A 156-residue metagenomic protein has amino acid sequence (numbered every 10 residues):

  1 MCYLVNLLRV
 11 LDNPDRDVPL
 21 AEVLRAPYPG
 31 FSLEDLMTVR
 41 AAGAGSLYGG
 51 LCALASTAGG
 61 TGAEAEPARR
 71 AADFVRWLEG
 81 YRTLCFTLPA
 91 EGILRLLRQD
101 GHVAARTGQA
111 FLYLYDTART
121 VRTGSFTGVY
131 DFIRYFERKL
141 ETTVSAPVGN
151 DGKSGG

Functional and structural regions predicted by a protein language model:
M1-D12, L24: Short alpha-helix plus adjacent loop in nuclease-associated cores
P14-G155: Accessory helical subdomains and C-terminal extensions of nucleic-acid helicases that mediate DNA/RNA engagement
